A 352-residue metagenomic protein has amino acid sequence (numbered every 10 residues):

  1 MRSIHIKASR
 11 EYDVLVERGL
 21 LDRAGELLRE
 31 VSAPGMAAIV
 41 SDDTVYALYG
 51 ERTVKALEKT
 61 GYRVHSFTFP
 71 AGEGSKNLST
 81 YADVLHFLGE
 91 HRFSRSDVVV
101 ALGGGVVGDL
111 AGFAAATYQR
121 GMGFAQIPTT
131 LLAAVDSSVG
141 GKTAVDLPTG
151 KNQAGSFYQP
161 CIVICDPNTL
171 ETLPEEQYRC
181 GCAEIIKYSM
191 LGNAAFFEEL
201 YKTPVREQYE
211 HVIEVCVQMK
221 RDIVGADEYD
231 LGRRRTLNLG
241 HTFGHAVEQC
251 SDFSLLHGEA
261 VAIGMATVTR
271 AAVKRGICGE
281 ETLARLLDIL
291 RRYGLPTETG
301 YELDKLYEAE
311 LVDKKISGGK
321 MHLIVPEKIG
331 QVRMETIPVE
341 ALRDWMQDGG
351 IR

Functional and structural regions predicted by a protein language model:
M1-D97: ATP/NTP phosphate-donor binding region
L15, F113-K202: A glycine/threonine-rich phosphate-anchoring loop and its flanking beta-alpha core in nucleotide/phosphate-binding
V31, R92-S94, T117-Y118, D146-L147 (+4 more regions): Solvent-exposed alpha-helices and their adjacent loops that cap or buttress functional pockets in soluble metabolic
V84, A111-A115, I185, V247 (+1 more regions): Buried hydrophobic packing segments
V106-F113, A134-V135, A246: Short glycine/serine/threonine-rich phosphate/pyrophosphate-binding segments that cradle anionic phosphate groups
A183-I185, C278-R352: C-terminal charged capping/lid subdomain of soluble metabolic enzymes
E198-K305: Active-site segments that bind and position negatively charged phosphate/pyrophosphate groups
